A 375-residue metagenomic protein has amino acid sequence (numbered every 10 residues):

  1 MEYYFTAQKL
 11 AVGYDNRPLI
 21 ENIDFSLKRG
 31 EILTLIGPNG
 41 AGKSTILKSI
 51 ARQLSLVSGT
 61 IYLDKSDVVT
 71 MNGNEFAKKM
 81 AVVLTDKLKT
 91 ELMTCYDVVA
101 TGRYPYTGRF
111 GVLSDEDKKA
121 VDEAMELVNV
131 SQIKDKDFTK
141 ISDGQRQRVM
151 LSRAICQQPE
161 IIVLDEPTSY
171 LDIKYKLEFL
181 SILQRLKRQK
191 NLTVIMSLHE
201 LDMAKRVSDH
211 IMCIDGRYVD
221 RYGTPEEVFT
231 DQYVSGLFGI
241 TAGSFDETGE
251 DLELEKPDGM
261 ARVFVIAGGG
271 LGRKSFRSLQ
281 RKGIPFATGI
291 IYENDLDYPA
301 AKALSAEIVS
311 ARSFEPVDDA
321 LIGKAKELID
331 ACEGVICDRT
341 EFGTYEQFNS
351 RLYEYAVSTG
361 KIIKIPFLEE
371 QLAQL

Functional and structural regions predicted by a protein language model:
I36-P38: The feature captures the beta-strand-to-loop junction immediately N-terminal to the Walker
A51: Helix-to-loop junction immediately C-terminal to a conserved catalytic motif
G59-D67, F76: Conserved ABC transporter NBD signature motif
D67, M212, G216-E227: Conserved switch/coupling elements of ABC/ABC-like ATPase nucleotide-binding domains
A100, D115-K134, Q158: Conserved ABC ATPase "signature" region
I162-E166: Catalytic Walker B motif of ABC-type/P-loop ATPase nucleotide-binding domains
F238-A320, C337-R339, G343-E346, I363-L375: ABC ATPase nucleotide-binding domains
